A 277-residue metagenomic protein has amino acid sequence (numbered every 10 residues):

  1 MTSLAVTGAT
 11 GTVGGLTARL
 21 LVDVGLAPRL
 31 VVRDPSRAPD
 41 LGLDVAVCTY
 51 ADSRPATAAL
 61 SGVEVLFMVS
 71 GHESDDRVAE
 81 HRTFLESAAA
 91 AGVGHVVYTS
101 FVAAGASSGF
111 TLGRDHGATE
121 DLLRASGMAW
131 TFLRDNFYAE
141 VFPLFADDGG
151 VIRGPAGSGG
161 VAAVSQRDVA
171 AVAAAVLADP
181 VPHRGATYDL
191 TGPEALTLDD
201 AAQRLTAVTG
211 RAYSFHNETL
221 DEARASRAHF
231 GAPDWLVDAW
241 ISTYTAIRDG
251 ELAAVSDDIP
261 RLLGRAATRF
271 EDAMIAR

Functional and structural regions predicted by a protein language model:
T2-L41, A51-T57, S61-E64, H72-R82 (+6 more regions): Oxidoreductase cofactor-interface core, primarily capturing Rossmann-like NAD(P)-dependent enzymes
A9, H183, D221-R277: A hydrophobic C-terminal alpha-helical subdomain
D44-V47: Conserved SAM-binding strand-loop segment of SAM-dependent methyltransferases
